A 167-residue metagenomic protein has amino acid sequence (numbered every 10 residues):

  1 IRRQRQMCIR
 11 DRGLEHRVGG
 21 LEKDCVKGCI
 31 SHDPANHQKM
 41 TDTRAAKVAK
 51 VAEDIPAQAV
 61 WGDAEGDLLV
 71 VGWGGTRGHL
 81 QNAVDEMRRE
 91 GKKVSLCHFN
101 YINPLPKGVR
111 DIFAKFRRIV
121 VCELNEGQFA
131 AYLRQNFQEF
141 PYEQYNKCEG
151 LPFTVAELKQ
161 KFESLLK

Functional and structural regions predicted by a protein language model:
I1-I9: Single conserved hydrophobic/aromatic residue that forms the stacking wall/gate of nucleotide- or nucleobase-binding
R10-A49: Helix-enriched interaction subdomains in cytosolic or periplasmic regions, typified by TIR/SEFIR signaling/NADase cores
K23, G75-R77, Y101-I102, L124-G127 (+1 more regions): Short, glycine-/Ser/Thr-/acidic-enriched flexible segments
H37-T41, V48-A57, K93, F99-Y101: Catalytic-core signal marking the mid-to-C-terminal active-site face
A46-L69, Q81: Glycine-/acidic-rich phosphate or pyrophosphate-binding loops and their flanking alpha/beta elements
W61, W73-I112: Generic long, charged, amphipathic alpha-helical segments
R117, E123-K167: Peripheral docking tails and interdomain loops at the edges of cofactor- or intermediate-handling domains
